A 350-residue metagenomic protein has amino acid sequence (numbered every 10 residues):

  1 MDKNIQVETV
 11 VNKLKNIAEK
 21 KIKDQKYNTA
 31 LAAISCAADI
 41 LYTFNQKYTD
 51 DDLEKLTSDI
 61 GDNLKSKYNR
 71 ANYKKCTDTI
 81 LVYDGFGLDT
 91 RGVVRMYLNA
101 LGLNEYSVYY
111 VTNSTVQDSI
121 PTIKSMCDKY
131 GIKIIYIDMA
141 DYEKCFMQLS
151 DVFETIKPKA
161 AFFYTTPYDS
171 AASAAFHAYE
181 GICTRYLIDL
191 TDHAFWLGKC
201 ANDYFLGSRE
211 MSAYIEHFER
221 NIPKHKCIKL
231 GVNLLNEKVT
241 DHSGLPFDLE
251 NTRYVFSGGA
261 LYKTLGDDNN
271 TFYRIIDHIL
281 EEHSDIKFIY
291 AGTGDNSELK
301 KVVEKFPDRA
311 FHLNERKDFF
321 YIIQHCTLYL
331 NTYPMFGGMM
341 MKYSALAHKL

Functional and structural regions predicted by a protein language model:
D2-I132: N-terminal subdomain of nucleotide-sugar transferases
I34-D50, N202-C227: A short, active-site helix/loop in glycosyltransferases that binds the activated sugar's phosphate group
T79, F176-H193, D203-E210: Active-site proximal beta-strand in glycosyltransferases
T90-A100, H217-D308, H312: Conserved catalytic-core segment of nucleotide-activated headgroup transferases in glycan assembly
M139-C145, T293-S297, A310-I323, F336-G337: Conserved active-site histidine-acidic residue motif and adjacent donor-binding/catalytic loop of glycosyltransferases
D151, E315-T327, L346: Short acidic alpha-helix that forms the nucleotide-activated donor recognition element in Leloir-type transferases
I156-A161, Q324-F336, K349: Acidic donor-binding loop of glycosyltransferase active sites
F163-S170: Short His-centered aromatic/hydrophobic patch
